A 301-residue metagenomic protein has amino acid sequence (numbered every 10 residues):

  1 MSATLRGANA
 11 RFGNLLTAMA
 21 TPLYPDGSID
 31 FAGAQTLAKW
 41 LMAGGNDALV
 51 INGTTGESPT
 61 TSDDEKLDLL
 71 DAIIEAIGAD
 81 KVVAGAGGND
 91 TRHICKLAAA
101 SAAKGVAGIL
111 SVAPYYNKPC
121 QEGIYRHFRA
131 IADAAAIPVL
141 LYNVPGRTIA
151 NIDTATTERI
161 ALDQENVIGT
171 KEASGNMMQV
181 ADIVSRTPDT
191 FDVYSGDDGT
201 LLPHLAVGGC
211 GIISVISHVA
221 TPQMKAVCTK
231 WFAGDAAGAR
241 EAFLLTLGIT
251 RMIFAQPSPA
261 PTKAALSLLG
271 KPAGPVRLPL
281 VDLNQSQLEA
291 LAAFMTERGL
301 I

Functional and structural regions predicted by a protein language model:
S2-L5, R11-A20, W40, G44-N46 (+2 more regions): C-terminal alpha-helical cap/extension of soluble enzyme domains
A3-I149, R159: Active-site beta->alpha loop and helix N-cap motifs at the rims of alpha/beta catalytic domains
A34, K66, L70, I94 (+8 more regions): A general structural signal for well-ordered alpha-helical segments in protein cores
D80-K81, P138, V167, T190 (+1 more regions): Secondary-structure boundary/capping positions in well-ordered alpha/beta enzyme cores
D90, D197-D198, N284: Helix N-cap/beta->alpha junction signal
D133-A134, R147-F254: Catalytic alpha/beta core domains of metabolic enzymes, predominantly
N143-V144, N166, R277-L278: Glycine-rich phosphate-binding "P-loop"
